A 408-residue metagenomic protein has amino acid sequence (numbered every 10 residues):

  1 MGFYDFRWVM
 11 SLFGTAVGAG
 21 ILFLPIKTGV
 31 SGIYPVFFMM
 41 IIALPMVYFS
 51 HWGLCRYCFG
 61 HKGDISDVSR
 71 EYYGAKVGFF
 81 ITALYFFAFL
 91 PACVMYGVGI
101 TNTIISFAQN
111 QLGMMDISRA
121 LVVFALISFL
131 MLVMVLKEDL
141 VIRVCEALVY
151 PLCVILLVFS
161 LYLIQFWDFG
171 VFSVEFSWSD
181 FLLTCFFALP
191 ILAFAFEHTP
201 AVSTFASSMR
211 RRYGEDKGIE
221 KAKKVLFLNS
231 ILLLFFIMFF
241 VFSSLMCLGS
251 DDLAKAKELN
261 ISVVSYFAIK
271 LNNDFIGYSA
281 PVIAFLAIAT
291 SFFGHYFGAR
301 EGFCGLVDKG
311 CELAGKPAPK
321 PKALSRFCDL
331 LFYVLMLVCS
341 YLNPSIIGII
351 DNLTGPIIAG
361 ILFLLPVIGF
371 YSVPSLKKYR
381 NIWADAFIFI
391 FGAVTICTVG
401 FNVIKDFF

Functional and structural regions predicted by a protein language model:
F3-I26, Y85-F89, F159-Q165, E175-S244 (+2 more regions): Hydrophobic, membrane-embedded alpha-helices of multi-pass small-molecule transporters
L24-R56, V77, F408: Extracellular loop-to-transmembrane helix junctions
I41-H51, C93, L152-Y162, K224-D251 (+1 more regions): Selective recognition of specific alpha-helical transmembrane segments in multi-pass small-molecule
S50-G113, A284-L306: Hydrophobic transmembrane alpha-helices that form the core helical bundles of multi-pass secondary transporters
G63-A75, I231-I288: TM-loop-TM module centered on a large, flexible mid-protein loop between adjacent transmembrane helices in multi-pass
C93, M131-M134, Y150-S177, L192-T199 (+3 more regions): Hydrophobic alpha-helical segments and their helix-loop junctions in multi-pass secondary transporters
I100-I104, A120-L163, D351-L365, A384-A393: Membrane-interface loop-to-helix entry segments
I117-A125, D216-G218, F227-V241, D251-N260 (+2 more regions): Loop-to-transmembrane helix boundary motifs in multi-pass membrane proteins
